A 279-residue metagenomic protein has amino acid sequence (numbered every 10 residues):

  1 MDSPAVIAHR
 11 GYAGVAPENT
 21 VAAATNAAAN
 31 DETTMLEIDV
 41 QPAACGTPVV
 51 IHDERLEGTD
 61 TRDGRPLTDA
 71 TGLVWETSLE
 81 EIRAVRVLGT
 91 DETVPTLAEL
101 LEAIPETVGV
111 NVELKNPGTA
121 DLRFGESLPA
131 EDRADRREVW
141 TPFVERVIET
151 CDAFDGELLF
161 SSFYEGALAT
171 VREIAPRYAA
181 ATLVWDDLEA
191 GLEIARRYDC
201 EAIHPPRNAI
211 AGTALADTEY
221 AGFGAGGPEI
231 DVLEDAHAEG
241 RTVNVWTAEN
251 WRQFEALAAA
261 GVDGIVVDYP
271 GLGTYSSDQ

Functional and structural regions predicted by a protein language model:
M1-G14: Long, acidic (Asp/Glu-rich), low-complexity accessory segments flanking structured domains
P4, H52-I174: Metal-dependent phosphodiesterase/phospholipase catalytic core, i.e., the His/Asp/Glu-rich active-site region
A5-I7, T34-E37, G109-E113, E157-S161 (+4 more regions): Structural preference for beta-strand elements that scaffold enzyme active sites
H9, A27, D39, I82 (+9 more regions): Conserved, mostly hydrophobic/aromatic
G11, Q41-A43, E54, K115-P117 (+5 more regions): Active-site beta-loop-alpha junctions enriched in small/polar residues
A28, I148-D152, L168-P176, I230-G240 (+1 more regions): Surface-exposed amphipathic alpha-helices with a cationic face
L36, V40-P48: Short acidic, Gly/Ser-rich segments with clustered Asp/Glu that frequently serve as metal-coordination loops in enzyme
T182-W185, G191-Q279: C-terminal active-site rim and adjoining tail of enzyme catalytic domains
